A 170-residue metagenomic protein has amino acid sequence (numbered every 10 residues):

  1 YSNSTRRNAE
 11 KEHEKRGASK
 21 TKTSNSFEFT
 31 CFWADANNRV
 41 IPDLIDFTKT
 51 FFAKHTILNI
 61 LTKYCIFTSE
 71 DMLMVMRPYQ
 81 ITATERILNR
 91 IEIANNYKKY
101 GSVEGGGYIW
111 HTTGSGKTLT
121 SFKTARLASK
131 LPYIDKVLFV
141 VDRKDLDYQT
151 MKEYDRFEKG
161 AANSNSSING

Functional and structural regions predicted by a protein language model:
Y1-V141, D145-A161: ATP-dependent helicase/translocase motor core
N169-G170: Conserved motor-coupling elements within RecA-like helicase/translocase cores
